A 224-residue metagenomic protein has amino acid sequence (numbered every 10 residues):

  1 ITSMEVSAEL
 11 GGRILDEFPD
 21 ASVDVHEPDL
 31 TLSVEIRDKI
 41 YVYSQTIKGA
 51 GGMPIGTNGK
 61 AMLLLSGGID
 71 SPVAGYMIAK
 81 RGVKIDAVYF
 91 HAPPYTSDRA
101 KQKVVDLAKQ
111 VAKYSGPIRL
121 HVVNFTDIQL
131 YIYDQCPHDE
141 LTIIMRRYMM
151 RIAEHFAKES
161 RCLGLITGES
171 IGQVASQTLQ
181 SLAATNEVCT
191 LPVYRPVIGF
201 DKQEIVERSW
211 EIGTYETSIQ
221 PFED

Functional and structural regions predicted by a protein language model:
I1-M62, P72-R119, T126-D127, E187: RNA-binding accessory domains that recognize and position tRNA/RNA substrates
E9-F18, T46-N58, Q129, Q135-E207 (+1 more regions): Active-site adenylate/phosphate-handling loop in enzymes that bind or generate adenylated species
G68: Conserved G/P- and acidic residue-centered "switch" motifs that form tight phosphate/ATP-binding loops in soluble
K84, L163, Y215: Residue-level detector of anion-binding/catalytic polar loops
D86-V88, R195, S218: Short hydrophobic alpha-helical runs that function as membrane-insertion/retention elements
I171-Q173, P221-D224: Small/polar glycine-rich anion-binding or flexible loop at a beta-alpha turn
G213-P221: A short alpha-helix-loop-beta-strand transition element characteristic of N-terminal alpha/beta dinucleotide-binding
